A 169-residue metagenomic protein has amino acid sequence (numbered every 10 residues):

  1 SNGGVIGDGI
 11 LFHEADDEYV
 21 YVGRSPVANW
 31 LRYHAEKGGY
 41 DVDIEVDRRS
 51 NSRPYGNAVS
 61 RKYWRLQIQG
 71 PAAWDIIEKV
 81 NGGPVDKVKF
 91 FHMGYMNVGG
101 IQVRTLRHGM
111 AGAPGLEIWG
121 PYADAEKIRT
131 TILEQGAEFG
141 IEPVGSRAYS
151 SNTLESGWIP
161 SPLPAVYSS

Functional and structural regions predicted by a protein language model:
S1-G4: Acidic, proline/glycine-enriched N-terminal capping motif
I6-G9: Short beta-strand and beta-hairpin "edge-sheet" elements
F12-S169: Conserved, structured C-terminal
